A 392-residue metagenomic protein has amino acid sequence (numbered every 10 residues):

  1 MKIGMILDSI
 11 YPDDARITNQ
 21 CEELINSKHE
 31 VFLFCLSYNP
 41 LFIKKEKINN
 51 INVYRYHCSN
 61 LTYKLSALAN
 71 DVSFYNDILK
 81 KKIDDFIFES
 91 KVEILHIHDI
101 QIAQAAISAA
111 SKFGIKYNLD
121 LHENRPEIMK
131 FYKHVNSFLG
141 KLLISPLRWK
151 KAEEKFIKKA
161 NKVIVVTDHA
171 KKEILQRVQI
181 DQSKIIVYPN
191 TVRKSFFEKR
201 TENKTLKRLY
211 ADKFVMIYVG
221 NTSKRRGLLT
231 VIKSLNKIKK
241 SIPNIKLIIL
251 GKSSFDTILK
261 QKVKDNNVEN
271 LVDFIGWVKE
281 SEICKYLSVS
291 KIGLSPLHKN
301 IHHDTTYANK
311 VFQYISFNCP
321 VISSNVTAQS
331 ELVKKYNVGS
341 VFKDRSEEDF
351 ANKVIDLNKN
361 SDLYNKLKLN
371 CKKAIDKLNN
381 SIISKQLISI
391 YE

Functional and structural regions predicted by a protein language model:
M1-V53, K233, I238, I382: N-terminal subdomain of nucleotide-sugar transferases
D77, K81-D84, Q104, S108-K112 (+2 more regions): Membrane-proximal helix-turn-helix segments that form the acceptor-binding/catalytic region of lipid-linked
N161, L287-T305, C319: Acidic donor-binding loop of glycosyltransferase active sites
H169, T191: Carbohydrate-associated surface elements
L209-L235, K368: Conserved donor-binding/catalytic core segment of Leloir-type glycosyltransferases
T257-C284: Nucleotide-activated donor-binding/catalytic signature segment of Leloir-type glycosyltransferases, i.e., the conserved
K335-Y336, S340-E347, D356-D362: Conserved acidic donor-binding segment of nucleotide-sugar-dependent glycosyltransferases
D349, D356, L363-K377, S389: A short, well-ordered alpha-helix in the C-terminal region of glycosyltransferases
